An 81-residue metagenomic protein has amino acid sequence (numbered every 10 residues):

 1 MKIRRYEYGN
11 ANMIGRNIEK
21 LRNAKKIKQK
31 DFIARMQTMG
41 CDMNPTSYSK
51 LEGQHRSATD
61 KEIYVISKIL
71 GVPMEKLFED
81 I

Functional and structural regions predicted by a protein language model:
M1-K26: A short, Lys/Arg-rich alpha-helix, primarily the initiator
I18, Q29, P45, D60-I63: Helix-turn-helix DNA-binding elements, focusing on the entry/boundary residues of the two helices that contact DNA
R22, I33, Q37, S67: The alpha-helix within a helix-turn-helix
I27-K50: Short alpha-helical DNA-recognition segment
K50, E79-D80: Phosphate-coordinating loops and pocket residues in cytosolic domains that bind phosphorylated ligands
G53: Short, conserved catalytic or interaction motifs in soluble domains
T59-K76: DNA major-groove recognition helix of helix-turn-helix/homeodomain DNA-binding modules
